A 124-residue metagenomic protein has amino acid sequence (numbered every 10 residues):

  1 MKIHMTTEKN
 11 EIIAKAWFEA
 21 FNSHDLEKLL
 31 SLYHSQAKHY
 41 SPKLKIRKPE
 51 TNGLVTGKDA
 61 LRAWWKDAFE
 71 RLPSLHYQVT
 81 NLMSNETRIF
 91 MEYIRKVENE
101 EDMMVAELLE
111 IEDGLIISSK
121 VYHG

Functional and structural regions predicted by a protein language model:
M1-G124: C-terminal and inter-domain tail/linker signature
